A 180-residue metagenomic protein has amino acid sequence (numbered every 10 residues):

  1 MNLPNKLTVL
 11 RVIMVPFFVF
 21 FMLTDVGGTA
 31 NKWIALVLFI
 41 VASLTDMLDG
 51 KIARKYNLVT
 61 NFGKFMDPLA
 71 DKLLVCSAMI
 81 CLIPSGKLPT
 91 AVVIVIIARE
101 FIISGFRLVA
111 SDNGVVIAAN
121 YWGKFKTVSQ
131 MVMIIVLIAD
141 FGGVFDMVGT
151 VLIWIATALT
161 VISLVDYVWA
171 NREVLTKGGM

Functional and structural regions predicted by a protein language model:
M1-M180: Alpha-helical transmembrane bundles and membrane-interface segments of multipass inner-membrane proteins
